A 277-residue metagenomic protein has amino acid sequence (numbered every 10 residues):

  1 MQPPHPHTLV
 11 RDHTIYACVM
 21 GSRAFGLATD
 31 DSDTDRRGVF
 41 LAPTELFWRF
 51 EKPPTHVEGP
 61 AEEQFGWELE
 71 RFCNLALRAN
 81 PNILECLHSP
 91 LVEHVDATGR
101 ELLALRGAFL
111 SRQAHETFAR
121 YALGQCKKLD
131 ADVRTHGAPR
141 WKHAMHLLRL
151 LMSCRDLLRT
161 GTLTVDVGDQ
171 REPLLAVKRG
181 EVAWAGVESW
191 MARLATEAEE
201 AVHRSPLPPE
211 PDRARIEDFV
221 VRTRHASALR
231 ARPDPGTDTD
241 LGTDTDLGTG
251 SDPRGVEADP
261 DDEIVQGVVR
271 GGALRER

Functional and structural regions predicted by a protein language model:
M1-Q2, F109: A broad, low-specificity signal for short, low-complexity segments enriched in glycine/proline and polar/charged
Q2-H88: An N-terminal structural lobe/cap that precedes and organizes the functional/catalytic core across diverse proteins
V10, L151, L158-R159, T164 (+5 more regions): Compositionally biased amphipathic helical and low-complexity segments enriched in hydrophobic
L91: Metal-dependent phosphodiesterase/phospholipase catalytic core, i.e., the His/Asp/Glu-rich active-site region
H94-R222: Conserved nucleotidyltransferase catalytic core and NTase-mimicking acidic/glycine-rich helix/loop elements in nucleic
R213-G236, V265-R270: Short, amphipathic C-terminal "tail helix"
D234, D238-D261: Asp/Glu-rich intrinsically disordered low-complexity tracts
D259-R277: Long, low-complexity, intrinsically disordered segments
